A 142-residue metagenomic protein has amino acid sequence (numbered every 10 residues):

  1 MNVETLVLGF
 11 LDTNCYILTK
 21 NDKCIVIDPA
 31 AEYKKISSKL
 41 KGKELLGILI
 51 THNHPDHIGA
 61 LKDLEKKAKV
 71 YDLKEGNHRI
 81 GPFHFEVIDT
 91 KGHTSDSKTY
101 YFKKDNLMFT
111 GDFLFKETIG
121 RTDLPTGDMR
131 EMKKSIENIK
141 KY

Functional and structural regions predicted by a protein language model:
M1-K43, K98-G111: Conserved beta-strand hairpin/beta-sheet module of binuclear metal-dependent hydrolase folds, prominently
N2-E4, E44, K69, H84-E86: Conserved beta-strand segments of alpha/beta enzyme cores
L6, L18, E75-P82: Short acidic-hydrophobic surface loop/beta-edge motif
C24, S95-Y142: Metallo-beta-lactamase
V26-P29, L46-H54, Y71-L73, D89-G92 (+2 more regions): Active-site neighborhood of phospho(di)ester-bond hydrolases with catalytic His/Asp-centered motifs
Y33-D72: Active-site metal-binding motif and surrounding structural segment of the metallo-beta-lactamase
G59, F85, T126-G127: Residue-level signal for the nucleotide or nucleotide-sugar donor/cofactor binding architecture
N77-Y101: Internal catalytic-core helix/loop-beta-alpha segment that presents or stabilizes conserved functional determinants
